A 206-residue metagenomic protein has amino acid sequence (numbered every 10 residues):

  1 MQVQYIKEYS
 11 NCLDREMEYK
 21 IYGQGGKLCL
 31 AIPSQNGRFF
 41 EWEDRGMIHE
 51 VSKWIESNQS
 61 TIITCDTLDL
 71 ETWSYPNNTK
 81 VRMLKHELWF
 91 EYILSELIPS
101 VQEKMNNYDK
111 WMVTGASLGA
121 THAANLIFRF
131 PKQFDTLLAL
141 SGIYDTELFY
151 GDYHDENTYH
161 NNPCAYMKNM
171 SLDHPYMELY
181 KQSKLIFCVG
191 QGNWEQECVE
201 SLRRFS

Functional and structural regions predicted by a protein language model:
M1-S206: Non-catalytic cap/lid and distal C-terminal segments of serine-dependent acyl enzymes
